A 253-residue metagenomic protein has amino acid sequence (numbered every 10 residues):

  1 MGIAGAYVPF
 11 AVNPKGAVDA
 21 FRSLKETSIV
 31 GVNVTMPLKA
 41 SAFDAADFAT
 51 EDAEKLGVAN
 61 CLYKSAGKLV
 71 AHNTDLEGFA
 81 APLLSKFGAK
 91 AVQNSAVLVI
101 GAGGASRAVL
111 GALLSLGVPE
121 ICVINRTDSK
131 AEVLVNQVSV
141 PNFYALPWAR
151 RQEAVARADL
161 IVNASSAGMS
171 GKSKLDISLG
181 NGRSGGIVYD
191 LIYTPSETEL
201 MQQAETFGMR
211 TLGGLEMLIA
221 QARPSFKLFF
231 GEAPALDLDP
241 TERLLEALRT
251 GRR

Functional and structural regions predicted by a protein language model:
M1-A89, P195, F207: Phosphate/diphosphate ligand-binding glycine-rich loop within oxidoreductases
V12, R126-T127, S196, G214: Short beta->alpha hinge that forms the Motif I/post-I loop of the SAM-binding pocket
A71-D75, L83, F87-V118, N125-R126: Glycine-rich adenosine-cofactor-binding loop
E77, S184-T241: Rossmann-fold NAD(P)-binding glycine/threonine-rich loop
S115-E120, T206-R210: Conserved S-adenosyl-L-methionine
V118-V138: NAD(P)-binding Rossmann-fold cofactor-contacting core
V140-T211: Rossmann-like adenosine-cofactor binding region
D237-R253: A short, charged, Gly/Pro-tolerant segment at domain boundaries
